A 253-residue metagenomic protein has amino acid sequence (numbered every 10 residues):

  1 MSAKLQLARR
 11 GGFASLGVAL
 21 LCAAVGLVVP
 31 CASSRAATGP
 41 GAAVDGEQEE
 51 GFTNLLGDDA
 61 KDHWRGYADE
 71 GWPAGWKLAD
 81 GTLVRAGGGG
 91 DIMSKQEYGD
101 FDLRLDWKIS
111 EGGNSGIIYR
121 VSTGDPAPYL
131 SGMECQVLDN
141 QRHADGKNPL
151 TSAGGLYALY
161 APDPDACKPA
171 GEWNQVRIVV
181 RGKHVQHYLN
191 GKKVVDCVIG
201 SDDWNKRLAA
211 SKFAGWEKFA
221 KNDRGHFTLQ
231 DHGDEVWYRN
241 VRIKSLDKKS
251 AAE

Functional and structural regions predicted by a protein language model:
M1-R10: N-terminal secretory signal peptides that target proteins for export/translocation
S2, S15, S33-S34: Serine residues within intrinsically disordered or low-complexity segments
R10-F13, N140: Alpha-helical and His/Cys-centered functional microenvironments
S15-V29: Bacterial N-terminal signal peptides
S33-E253: Carbohydrate-interacting regions of secretory-pathway proteins
